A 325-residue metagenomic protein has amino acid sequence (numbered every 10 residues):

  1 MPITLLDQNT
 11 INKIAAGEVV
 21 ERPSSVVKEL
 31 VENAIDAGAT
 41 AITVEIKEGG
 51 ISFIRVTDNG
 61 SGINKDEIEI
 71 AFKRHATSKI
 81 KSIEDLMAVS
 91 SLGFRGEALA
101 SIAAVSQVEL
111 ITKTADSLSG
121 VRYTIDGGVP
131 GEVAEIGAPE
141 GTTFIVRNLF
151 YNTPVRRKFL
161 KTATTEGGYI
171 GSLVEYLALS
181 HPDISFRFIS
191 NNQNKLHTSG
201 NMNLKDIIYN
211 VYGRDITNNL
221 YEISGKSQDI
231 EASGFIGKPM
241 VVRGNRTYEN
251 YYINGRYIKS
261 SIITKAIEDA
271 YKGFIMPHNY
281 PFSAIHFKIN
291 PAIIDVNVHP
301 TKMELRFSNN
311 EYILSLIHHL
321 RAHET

Functional and structural regions predicted by a protein language model:
M1-I317, R321: N-terminal phosphate-binding caps/lids of nucleotide- and nucleic-acid-binding domains
